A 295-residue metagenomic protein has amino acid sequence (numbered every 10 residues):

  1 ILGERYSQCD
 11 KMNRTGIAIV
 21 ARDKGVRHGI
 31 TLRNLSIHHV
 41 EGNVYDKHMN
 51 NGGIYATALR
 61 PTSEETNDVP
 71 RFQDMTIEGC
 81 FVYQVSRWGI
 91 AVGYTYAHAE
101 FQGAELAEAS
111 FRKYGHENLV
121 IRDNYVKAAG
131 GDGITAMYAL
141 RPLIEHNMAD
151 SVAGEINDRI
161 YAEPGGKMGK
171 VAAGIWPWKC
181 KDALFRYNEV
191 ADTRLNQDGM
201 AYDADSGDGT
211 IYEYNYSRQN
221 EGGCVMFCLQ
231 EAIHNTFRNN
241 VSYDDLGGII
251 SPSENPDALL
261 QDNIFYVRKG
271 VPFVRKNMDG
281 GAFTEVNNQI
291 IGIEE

Functional and structural regions predicted by a protein language model:
G3-T31, N43-P70: Extracellular beta-strand-rich solenoid/capping regions of secreted or surface-exposed proteins that bind or remodel
C9, K24, D46, V69 (+8 more regions): Residue-level marker of regulatory loop/turn positions in helix-turn-helix DNA-binding domains and in histidine
G16-I17, G52-Y55, A91-V92, H98 (+1 more regions): Carbohydrate-interacting regions of secretory-pathway proteins
I19, I37, A56, V92 (+7 more regions): Extracellular beta-strand solenoids
H28-E41, E65-W88, E100-D132, L140-G165 (+7 more regions): Right-handed parallel beta-helix
H48-I54, K170-A172, G199: Glycine-centered small-residue motifs that form tight turns and secondary-structure capping sites at repeat-unit
M226-Q230, G247-N255, V274-G280: Short, contiguous acidic/charged loop-to-helix segments that flank catalytic cores in large enzymes
